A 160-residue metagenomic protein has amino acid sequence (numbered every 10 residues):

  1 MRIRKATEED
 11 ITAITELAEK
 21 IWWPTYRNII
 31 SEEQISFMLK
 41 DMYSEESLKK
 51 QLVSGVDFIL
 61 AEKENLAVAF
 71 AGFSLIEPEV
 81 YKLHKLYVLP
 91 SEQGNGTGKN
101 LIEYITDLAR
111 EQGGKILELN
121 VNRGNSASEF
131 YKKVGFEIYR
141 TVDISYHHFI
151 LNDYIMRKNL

Functional and structural regions predicted by a protein language model:
M1-I3: Extreme N-terminal starter segment of soluble prokaryotic enzymes
K5-I11, T15-S91, I102-Y104, L108 (+3 more regions): Acetyl-CoA-dependent GNAT
L89-N95, R123: Active-site acidic-Proline motif in GNAT/NAT acetyltransferases
N95, Q112-K115: Short coil/turn segments at alpha/beta junctions that flank glycine-rich nucleotide-binding fingerprints
G96, G135: Short glycine-rich hinge loops at helix-strand junctions in the catalytic core of two-component histidine kinases
K99: Residues forming the Rossmann-fold NAD(P)(H) cofactor-binding site
K115-S128, K132-V134, V142-L160: C-terminal "cap" of GNAT-fold acetyltransferases
